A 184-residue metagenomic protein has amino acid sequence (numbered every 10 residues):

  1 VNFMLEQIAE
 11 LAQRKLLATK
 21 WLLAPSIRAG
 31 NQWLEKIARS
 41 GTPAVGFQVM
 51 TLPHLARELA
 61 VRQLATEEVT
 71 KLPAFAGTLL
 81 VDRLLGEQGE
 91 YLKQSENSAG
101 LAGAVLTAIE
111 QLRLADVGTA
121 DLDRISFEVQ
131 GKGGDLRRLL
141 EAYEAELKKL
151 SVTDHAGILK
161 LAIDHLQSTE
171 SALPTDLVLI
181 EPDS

Functional and structural regions predicted by a protein language model:
V1-I37: Glycine-rich P-loop/Walker A and Walker A-like loops and their local beta1-loop-alpha1 context in P-loop NTPases
A9, E181-S184: Asp/Glu-centered strand-loop micro-motifs enriched in Gly/Pro and often flanked by an aromatic residue
T19-L22, P174-L179: Hydrophobic beta-strand segments of well-ordered beta-sheets in folded domains
A24-L173, D183: Basic/charged alpha-beta structural segments of nucleotide/phosphate-handling enzymes
